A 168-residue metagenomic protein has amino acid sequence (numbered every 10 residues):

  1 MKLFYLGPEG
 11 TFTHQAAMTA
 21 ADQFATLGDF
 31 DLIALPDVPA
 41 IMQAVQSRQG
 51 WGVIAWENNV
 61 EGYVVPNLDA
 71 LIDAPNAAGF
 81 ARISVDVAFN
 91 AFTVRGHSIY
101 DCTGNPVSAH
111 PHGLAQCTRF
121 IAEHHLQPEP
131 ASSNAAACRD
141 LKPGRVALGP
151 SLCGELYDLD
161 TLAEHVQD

Functional and structural regions predicted by a protein language model:
M1-D168: Domain-level signature for soluble enzymes in the chorismate/prephenate branch of the shikimate pathway
